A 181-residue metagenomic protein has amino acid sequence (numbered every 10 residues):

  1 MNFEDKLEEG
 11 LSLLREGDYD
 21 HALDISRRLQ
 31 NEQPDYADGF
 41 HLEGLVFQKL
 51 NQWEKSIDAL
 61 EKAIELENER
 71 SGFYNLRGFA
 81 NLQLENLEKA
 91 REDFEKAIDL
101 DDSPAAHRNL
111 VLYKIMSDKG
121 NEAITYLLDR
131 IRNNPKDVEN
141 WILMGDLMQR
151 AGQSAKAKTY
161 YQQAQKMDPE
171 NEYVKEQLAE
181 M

Functional and structural regions predicted by a protein language model:
N2-D38, L42-N51: Alpha-helical segment of the N-proximal tetratricopeptide repeat
F3, A37-D38, R70-G72, P104-A105 (+2 more regions): Helix-start (N-cap) detector for alpha-helical repeat units in TPR-like alpha-solenoids, especially tetratricopeptide
R15-E16, K49-L50, Q83, M116-S117 (+2 more regions): Register position in tetratricopeptide repeats
P34, N68, D101-D102, P135 (+1 more regions): Short coil turns that delineate tetratricopeptide repeat
L42, L76, N109-L110, L143 (+1 more regions): Canonical tetratricopeptide repeat
